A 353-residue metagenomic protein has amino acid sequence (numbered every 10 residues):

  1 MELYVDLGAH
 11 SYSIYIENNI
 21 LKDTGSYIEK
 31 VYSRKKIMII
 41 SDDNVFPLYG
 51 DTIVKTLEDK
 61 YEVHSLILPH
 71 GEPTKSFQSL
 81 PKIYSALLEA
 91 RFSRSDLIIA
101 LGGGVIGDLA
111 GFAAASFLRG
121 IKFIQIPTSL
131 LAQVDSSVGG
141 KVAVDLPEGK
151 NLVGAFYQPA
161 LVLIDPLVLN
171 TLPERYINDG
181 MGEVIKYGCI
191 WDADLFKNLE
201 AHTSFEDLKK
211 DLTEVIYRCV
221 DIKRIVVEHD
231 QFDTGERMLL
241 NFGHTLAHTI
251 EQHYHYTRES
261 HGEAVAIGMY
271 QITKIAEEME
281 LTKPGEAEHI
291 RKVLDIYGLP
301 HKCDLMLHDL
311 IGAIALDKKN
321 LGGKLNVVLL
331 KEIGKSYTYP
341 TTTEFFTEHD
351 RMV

Functional and structural regions predicted by a protein language model:
M1-D96: ATP/NTP phosphate-donor binding region
Y15, F112-H202: A glycine/threonine-rich phosphate-anchoring loop and its flanking beta-alpha core in nucleotide/phosphate-binding
E17, I39, S76, P127 (+4 more regions): Residue-level signal for inorganic ion chemistry
Y84-L101, A110-Q125: Non-catalytic interfacial helical region
R91-S93, S116-F117, D145-L146, V153-Y157 (+3 more regions): Solvent-exposed alpha-helices and their adjacent loops that cap or buttress functional pockets in soluble metabolic
V105-F112, Q133, T249: Short glycine/serine/threonine-rich phosphate/pyrophosphate-binding segments that cradle anionic phosphate groups
V184, L281-V353: C-terminal charged capping/lid subdomain of soluble metabolic enzymes
K197, H202-H308: Active-site segments that bind and position negatively charged phosphate/pyrophosphate groups
